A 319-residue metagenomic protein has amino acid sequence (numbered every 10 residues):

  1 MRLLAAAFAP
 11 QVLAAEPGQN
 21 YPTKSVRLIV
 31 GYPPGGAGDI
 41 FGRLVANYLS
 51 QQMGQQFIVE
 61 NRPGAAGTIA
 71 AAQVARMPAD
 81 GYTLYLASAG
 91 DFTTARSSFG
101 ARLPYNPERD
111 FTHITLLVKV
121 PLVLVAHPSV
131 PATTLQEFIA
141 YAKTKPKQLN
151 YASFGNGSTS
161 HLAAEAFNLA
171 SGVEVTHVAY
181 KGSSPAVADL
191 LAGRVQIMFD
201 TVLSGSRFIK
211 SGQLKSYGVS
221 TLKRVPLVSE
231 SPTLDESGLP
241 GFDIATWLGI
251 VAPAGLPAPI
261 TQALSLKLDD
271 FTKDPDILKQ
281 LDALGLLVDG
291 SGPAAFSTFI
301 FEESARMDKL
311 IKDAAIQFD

Functional and structural regions predicted by a protein language model:
M1-A15: N-terminal export signals
A14-R109, K147-Q148, N156, G172-I197 (+3 more regions): N-terminal (or domain-start) structured segment
T23-S25, A170-V173, K210, E236 (+1 more regions): An extracytoplasmic/periplasmic, membrane-proximal ligand-sensing/linker region
Y32, Y48, Q52, M77 (+10 more regions): Structured segments of extracytoplasmic/periplasmic soluble domains in secreted or envelope-associated proteins
A37, F41, V45, L49 (+12 more regions): Stable alpha-helical elements in mature extracytoplasmic
R76-Y82, S97-P185, L234, A245-Q280: Hinge/capping helix and adjacent helix->loop/strand transition within the periplasmic-binding protein
D91-G100, H161, A166-A170, I197-S231: A ligand-binding cleft/hinge motif common to bilobed small-molecule-binding domains
